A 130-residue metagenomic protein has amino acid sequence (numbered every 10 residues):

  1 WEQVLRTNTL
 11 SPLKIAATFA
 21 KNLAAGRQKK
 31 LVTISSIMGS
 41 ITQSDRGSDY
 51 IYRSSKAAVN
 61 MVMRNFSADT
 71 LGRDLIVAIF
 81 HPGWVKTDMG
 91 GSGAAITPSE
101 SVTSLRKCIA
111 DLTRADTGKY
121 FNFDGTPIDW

Functional and structural regions predicted by a protein language model:
W1-R6, L10-K14, A20-L71: Catalytic loop of short-chain dehydrogenase/reductase
I34-S36, P82, F123: Active-site loop/turn elements of alpha/beta-hydrolase fold enzymes, especially the short glycine-/histidine-rich
S40, K86, P127-D129: Flexible, glycine-rich phosphate/dinucleotide-binding loops and adjacent beta-alpha linkers at cofactor/substrate
Q43, M89-G91: A short local structural element in Rossmann-fold oxidoreductases
Y50, F80-H81: Acidic/histidine-enriched, beta-strand-rich ligand/metal-binding domains
G72, I79-F80, G91-W130: C-terminal helical subdomain
P82-D88: Short, flexible catalytic-loop segment of classical short-chain dehydrogenase/reductase
